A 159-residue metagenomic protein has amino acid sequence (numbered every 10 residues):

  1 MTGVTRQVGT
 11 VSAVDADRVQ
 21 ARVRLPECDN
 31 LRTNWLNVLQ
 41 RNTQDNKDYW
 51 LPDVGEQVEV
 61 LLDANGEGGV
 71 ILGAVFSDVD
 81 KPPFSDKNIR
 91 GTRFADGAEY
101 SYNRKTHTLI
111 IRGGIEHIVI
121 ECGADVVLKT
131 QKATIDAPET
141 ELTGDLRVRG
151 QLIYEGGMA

Functional and structural regions predicted by a protein language model:
M1-T106: Exposed beta-strand/loop interface patches that mediate assembly or binding
M1-T2, G9-T10, H117-A159: Intrinsic-disorder/coil detector with helix-boundary
Q57, L62-G66, R104-T106, R112-I115 (+3 more regions): Trimeric beta-solenoid/beta-helix "fiber body" segments of extracellular/virion adhesins and depolymerases
F94-A95, G113, V148: Structural motif
